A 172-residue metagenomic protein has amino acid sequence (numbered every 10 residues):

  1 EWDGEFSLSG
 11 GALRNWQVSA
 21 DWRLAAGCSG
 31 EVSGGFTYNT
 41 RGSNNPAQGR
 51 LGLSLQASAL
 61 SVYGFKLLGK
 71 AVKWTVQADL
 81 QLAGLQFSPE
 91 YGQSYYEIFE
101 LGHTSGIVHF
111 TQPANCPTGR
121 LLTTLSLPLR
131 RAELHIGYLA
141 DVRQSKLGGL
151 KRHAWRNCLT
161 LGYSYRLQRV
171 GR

Functional and structural regions predicted by a protein language model:
E1, F36-N44, F87-S94, L147-R152: Outer-membrane beta-barrel translocator domains and adjoining extracellular loop/strand segments of Gram-negative
W2-L8, W22, A47-L55, N115-L121 (+1 more regions): Residues that define the transmembrane beta-barrel architecture of outer-membrane proteins
W2-Y38, A154: Internal, conserved structured core segments that host functional sites
N15-L24, K66-K73, P128-E133, Q168-R172: Short loop/turn motifs that connect adjacent beta-strands in outer-membrane beta-barrel proteins
W22-G30, L55-A57, V72-A78, A132-I136 (+1 more regions): Transmembrane beta-strands of outer-membrane beta-barrel proteins
G30-T40, Y63, A78-Q86, L129-R131 (+2 more regions): Transmembrane beta-strands of outer-membrane beta-barrel pores
N44-R131: Outer-membrane beta-barrel transmembrane domain signature
W155-R172: Outer-membrane beta-barrel "beta-signal"
